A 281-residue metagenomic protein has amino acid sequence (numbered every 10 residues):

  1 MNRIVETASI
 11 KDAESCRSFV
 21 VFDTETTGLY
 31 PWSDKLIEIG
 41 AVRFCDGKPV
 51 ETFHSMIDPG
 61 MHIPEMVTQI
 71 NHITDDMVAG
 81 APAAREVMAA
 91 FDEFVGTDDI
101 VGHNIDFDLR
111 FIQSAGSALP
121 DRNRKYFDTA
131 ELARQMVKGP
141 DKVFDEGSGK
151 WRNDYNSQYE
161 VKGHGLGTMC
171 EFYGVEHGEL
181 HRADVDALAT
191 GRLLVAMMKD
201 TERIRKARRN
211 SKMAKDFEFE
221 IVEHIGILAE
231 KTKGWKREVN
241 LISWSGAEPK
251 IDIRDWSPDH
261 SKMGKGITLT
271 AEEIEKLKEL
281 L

Functional and structural regions predicted by a protein language model:
M1-K125, R134, K138-K142, G147-H181: Conserved non-catalytic scaffold segment of RNase H-like nuclease domains
T26-G28, E131, A189, D255: Short, glycine/acidic-enriched loop or turn micro-motifs at the edges of active sites
L132-A133, I274: A generic structural signal for short hydrophobic patches within well-formed alpha-helices
K162, H181-V185, E202-R208: Short, charged, surface-exposed loops that flank catalytic or proteolytic processing sites
R182-V195: Acidic, divalent-metal-coordinating active-site segment for phosphoryl/phosphodiester hydrolysis, typified by short
L194-K212: Mixed-charge, glycine-rich, non-catalytic linkers/tails in nucleic-acid processing enzymes
N210-L281: Positively charged, low-complexity terminal tracts and the immediately adjacent first secondary-structure elements
